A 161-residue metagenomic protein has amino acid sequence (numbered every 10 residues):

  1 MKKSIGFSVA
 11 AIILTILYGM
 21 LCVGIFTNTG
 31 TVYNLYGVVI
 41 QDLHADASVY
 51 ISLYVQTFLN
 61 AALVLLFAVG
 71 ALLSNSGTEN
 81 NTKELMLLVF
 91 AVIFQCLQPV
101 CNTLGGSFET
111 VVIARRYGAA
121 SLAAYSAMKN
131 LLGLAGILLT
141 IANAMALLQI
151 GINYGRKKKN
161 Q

Functional and structural regions predicted by a protein language model:
M1-N28, S48-I51, A146-Q161: Cytosolic juxtamembrane helix and N-cap/initiation of the first transmembrane helix
K2-G6, A68-K83, S107-T110, T140-Q161: Cytosolic juxtamembrane helix at the C-terminal end of the final transmembrane segment
F7-I16, T82-V100: Transmembrane alpha-helical segments of multi-pass membrane proteins
S8, V32, Q56, N60 (+4 more regions): Polar/charged side chains located within well-ordered beta-strands of beta-rich proteins
C22, A68, L73, I93-C96 (+3 more regions): Hydrophobic membrane-targeting signal helices
T29-Y54, P99-L134: Interfacial non-cytosolic loop connecting adjacent transmembrane helices
S52, Q56-E79, L87: Canonical alpha-helical transmembrane segments
V55-L65, K129-A144: Selective recognition of hydrophobic, aromatic-rich stretches within alpha-helical transmembrane segments of polytopic
